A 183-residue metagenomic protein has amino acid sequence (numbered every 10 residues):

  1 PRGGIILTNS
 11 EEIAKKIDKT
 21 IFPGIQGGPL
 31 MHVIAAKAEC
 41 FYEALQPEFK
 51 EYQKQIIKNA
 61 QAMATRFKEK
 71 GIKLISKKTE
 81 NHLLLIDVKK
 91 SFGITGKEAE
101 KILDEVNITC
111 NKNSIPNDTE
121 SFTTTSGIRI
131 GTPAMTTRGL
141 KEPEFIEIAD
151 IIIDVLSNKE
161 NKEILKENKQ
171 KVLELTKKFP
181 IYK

Functional and structural regions predicted by a protein language model:
P1-S91, T95: Active-site C-terminal subdomain of aminotransferase-like
N9-S10, P23, E43, K90 (+4 more regions): Short, well-ordered loop/turn and helix-capping segments at boundaries between secondary-structure elements and domains
K15, K54, T65, K101-D104 (+3 more regions): Solvent-exposed alpha-helical segments within well-ordered globular domains of core cellular machineries
G28-P29, C110, G139, K159: Hydrophobic transmembrane alpha-helical segments of multi-pass transport and channel proteins
K58, F122-K183: PLP-dependent enzyme catalytic core of the Aspartate aminotransferase-like
A62, R66-K70, E98-V106, I151 (+1 more regions): Generic non-transmembrane alpha-helical segments
K73-G139: Conserved PLP-binding catalytic core of the aspartate aminotransferase-like
